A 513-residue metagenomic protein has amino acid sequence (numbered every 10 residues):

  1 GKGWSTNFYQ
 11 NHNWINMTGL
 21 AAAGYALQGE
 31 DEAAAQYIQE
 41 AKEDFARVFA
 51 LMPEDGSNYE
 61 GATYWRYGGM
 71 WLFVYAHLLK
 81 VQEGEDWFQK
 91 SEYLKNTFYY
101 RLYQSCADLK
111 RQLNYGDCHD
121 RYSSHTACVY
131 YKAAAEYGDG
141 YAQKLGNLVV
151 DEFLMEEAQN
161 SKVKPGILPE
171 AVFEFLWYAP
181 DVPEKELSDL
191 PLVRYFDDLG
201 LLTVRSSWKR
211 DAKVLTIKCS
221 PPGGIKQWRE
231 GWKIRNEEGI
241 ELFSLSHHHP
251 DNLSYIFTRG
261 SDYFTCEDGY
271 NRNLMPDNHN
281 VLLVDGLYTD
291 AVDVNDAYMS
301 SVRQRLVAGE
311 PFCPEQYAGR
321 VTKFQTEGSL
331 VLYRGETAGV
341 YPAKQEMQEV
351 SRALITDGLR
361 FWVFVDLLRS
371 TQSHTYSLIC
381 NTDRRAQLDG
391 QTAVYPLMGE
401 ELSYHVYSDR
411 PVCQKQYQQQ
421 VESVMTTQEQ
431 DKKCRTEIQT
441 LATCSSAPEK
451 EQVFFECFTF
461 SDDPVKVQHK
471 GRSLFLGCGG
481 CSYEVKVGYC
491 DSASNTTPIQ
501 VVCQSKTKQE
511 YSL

Functional and structural regions predicted by a protein language model:
G1-R111, D117-C118: Aromatic-lined, polymer-binding surfaces characteristic of secreted/periplasmic polysaccharide-degrading enzymes
N11, F324-T326, S445-A447: Short glycine/proline-enriched loop/turn "hinge" motifs that connect secondary-structure elements and lie
L27, Y67-H249, Y255-F264, A447-V453 (+1 more regions): Carbohydrate-active enzyme catalytic cores, enriched for enzymes that act on polyanionic acidic polysaccharides
D44, V48-L51, Q104, K132-E136 (+5 more regions): Residues that form generic nucleotide/phosphate-binding pockets
L78-V81, Y103, A107, V284 (+4 more regions): Short, well-ordered loop/turn and helix-capping segments at boundaries between secondary-structure elements and domains
S124, Q143, N147, S301 (+5 more regions): Compositionally biased regions
E157-M398, K450, F454: Catalytic and substrate-binding regions of extracellular carbohydrate-active enzymes, especially polysaccharide lyases
L354-L513: Terminal accessory/anchoring regions of large secretory-pathway or extracellular enzymes
